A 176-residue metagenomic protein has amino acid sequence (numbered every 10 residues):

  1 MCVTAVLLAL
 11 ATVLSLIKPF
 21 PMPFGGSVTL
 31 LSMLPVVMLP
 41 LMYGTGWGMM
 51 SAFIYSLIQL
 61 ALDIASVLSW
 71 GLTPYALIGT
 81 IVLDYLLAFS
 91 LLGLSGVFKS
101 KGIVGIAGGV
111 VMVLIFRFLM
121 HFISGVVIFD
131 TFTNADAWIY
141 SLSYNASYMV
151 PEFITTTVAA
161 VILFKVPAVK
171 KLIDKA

Functional and structural regions predicted by a protein language model:
M1-A176: Loop-helix junctions at membrane interfaces
